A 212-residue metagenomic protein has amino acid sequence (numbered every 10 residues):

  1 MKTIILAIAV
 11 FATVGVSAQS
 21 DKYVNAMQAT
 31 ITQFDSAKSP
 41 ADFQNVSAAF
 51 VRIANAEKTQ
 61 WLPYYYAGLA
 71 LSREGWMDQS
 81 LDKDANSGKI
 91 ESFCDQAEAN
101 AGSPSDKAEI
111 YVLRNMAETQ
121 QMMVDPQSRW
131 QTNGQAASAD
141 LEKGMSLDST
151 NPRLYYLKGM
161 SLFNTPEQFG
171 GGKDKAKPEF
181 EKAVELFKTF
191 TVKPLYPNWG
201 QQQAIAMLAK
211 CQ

Functional and structural regions predicted by a protein language model:
M1-A26: Bacterial Sec-dependent N-terminal signal peptides
S20-Q33, A56-D78, P104-D125, N151-T165 (+1 more regions): Amphipathic alpha-helical repeat scaffolds of TPR domains
D35-A49, K83-Q96, W130-S138, K177-E181: Helix-turn-helix repeat elements of alpha-solenoid scaffolds
I53, A97-N100, K143-G144, A183: Canonical positions in the second alpha-helix
A56, N100-P104, L147, L186: Structural marker of alpha-solenoid helical repeat scaffolds
S87-D140: Hydrophobic, well-structured mid-protein blocks that either form specific transmembrane helices
R129-L154, M160-G171: Outer-membrane beta-barrel transmembrane domain signature
D174-P178, K182-Q212: Terminal, low-structured helical/coil segments at or just beyond the last alpha-helical repeat
